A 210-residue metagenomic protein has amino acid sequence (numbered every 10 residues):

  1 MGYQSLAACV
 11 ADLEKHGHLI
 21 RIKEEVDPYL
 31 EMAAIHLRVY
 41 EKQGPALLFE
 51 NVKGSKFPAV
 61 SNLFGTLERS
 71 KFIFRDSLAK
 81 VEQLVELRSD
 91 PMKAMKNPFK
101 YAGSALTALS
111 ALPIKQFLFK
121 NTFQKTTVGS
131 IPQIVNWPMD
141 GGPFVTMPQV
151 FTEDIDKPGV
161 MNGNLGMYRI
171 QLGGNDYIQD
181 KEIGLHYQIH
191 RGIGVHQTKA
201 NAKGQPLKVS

Functional and structural regions predicted by a protein language model:
M1-S210: Extended, highly charged
